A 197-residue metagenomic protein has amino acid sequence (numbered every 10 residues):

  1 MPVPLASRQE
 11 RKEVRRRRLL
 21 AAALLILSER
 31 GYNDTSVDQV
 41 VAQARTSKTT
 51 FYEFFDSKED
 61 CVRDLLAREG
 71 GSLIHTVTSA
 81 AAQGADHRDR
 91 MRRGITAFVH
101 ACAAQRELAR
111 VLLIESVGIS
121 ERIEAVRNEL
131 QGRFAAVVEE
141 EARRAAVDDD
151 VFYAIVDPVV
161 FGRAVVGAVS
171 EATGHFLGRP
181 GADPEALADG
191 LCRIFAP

Functional and structural regions predicted by a protein language model:
M1-V14, D149-Y153: N-terminal intrinsically disordered/low-complexity leader segments
M1-V3, H100, A104, A136-R144 (+2 more regions): C-terminal peripheral helix-coil segments that are non-catalytic and often amphipathic
P2-R8, E29, L65-R93, R110 (+1 more regions): Amphipathic alpha-helical linker/stalk segments
K12-A23, V40, L65-E69, L73: Generic hydrophobic, amphipathic alpha-helix propensity
R18, I26-D60: Helix-turn-helix
D64, T78-A104, F161-V165, E185-A188: Hydrophobic alpha-helical connector segments
G71-H75, E121-D148, V159-V166, S170-E171 (+1 more regions): Amphipathic alpha-helical packing segments from all-alpha helical-bundle domains
R93, H100, A104-A136, V151: Short secondary-structure transition hinges
